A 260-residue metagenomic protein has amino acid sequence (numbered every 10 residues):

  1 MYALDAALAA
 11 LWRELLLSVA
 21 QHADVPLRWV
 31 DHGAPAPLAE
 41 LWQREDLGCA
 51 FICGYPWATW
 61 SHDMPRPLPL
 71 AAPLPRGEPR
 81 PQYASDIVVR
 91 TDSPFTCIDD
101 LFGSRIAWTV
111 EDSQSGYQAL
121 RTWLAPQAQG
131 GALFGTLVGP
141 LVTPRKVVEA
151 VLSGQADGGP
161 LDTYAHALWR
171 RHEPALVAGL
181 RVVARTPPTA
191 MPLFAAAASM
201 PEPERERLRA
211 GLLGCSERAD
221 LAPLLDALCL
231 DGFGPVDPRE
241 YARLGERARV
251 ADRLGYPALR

Functional and structural regions predicted by a protein language model:
M1-H22, H32, G77-V147, P223 (+2 more regions): Bilobed "Venus flytrap"/periplasmic-binding protein-like clamshell domains and structurally analogous long
M1-T59: Extracytoplasmic small-molecule ligand-binding "clamshell" domains of the periplasmic binding protein/Venus flytrap
A6-E14, T189, P203-R260: An extracytoplasmic/periplasmic, membrane-proximal ligand-sensing/linker region
P26-A34, G48-F51, A132-T143, R181-R185: Short beta-strand-to-loop elements that line the ligand-binding cleft of bilobed periplasmic-binding protein-like
P37-L41, P144-A150, A156: Short, hydrophobic alpha-helical packing/hinge segments within bilobed ligand-binding/sensory domains
E40-D99: Acidic, polar ligand-binding/catalytic clefts
F51-M64, P126, L152, D157-V177: A ligand-binding cleft/hinge motif common to bilobed small-molecule-binding domains
P69, R76-D86, P174-A210, A227-R239: Periplasmic-binding protein-like
